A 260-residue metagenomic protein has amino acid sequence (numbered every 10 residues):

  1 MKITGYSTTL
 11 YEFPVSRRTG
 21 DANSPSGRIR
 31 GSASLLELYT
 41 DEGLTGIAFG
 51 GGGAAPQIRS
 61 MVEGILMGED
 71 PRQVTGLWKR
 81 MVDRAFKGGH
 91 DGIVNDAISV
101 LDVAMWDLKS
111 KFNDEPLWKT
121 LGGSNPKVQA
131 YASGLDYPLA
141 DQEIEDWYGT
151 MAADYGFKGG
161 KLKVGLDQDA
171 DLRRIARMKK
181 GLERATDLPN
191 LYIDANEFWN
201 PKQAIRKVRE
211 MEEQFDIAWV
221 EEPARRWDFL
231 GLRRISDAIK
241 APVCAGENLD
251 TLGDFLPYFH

Functional and structural regions predicted by a protein language model:
M1-E42, G46: Structured beta-strand/loop patches that form or line metal/cofactor-binding pockets in enzymes
I3, G43, V62, L101 (+5 more regions): Conserved, mostly hydrophobic/aromatic
Y39-F112: Metal- or metallocofactor-binding catalytic centers and their adjacent structured scaffolds across diverse enzyme
E42, G88, N113-P138, L188 (+1 more regions): N-terminal small/glycine-rich loop or linker at the start of catalytic domains across soluble metabolic enzymes
V103-N113, I144-A153: Alpha-helical scaffold segments that flank or form the walls of functional sites
G134-D146, T150-A153, Q168-L172: Active-site beta->alpha loop and helix N-cap motifs at the rims of alpha/beta catalytic domains
T150-K163: Catalytic domains of carbohydrate-active enzymes, especially glycoside hydrolases
L162-H260: Catalytic core of soluble alpha/beta enzymes
